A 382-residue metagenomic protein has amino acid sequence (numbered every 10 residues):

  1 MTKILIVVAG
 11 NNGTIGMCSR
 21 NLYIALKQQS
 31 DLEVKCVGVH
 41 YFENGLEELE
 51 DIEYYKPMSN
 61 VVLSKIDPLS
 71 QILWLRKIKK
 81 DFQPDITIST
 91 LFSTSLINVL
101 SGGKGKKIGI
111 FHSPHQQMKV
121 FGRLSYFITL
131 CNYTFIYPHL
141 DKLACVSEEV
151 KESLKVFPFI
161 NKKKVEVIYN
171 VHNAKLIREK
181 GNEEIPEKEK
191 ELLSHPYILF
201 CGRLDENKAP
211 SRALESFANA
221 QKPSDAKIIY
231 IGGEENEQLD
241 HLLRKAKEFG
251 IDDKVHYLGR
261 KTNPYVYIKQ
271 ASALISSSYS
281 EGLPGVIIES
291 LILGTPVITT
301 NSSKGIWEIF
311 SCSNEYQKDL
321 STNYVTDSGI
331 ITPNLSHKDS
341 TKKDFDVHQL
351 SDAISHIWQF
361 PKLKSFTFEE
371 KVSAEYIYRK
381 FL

Functional and structural regions predicted by a protein language model:
I6-I66, K155, N236: N-terminal strand-loop element at the rim of the active site of nucleotide-sugar-dependent glycosyltransferases
G16-I24, P196, F200-N219, E237-H241: A conserved mid-protein helix/loop that constitutes part of the nucleotide-sugar donor-binding site
V37-E43, H172, C201, K227-H241: Glycosyltransferase donor-sugar binding loop
R76, S125-L143: Membrane-proximal helix-turn-helix segments that form the acceptor-binding/catalytic region of lipid-linked
S89-S95, F111-P114: Short His-centered aromatic/hydrophobic patch
P138-K164, H172-A174: A short, active-site helix/loop in glycosyltransferases that binds the activated sugar's phosphate group
R260, Y279: Aromatic "clamp/platform" in nucleotide-sugar-dependent glycosyltransferases that forms part of the donor/acceptor
P296-T300, G305, I309-S311, Y316-N323: Short hydrophobic beta-strand element within catalytic cores of glycosyltransferases and related nucleotide-activated
